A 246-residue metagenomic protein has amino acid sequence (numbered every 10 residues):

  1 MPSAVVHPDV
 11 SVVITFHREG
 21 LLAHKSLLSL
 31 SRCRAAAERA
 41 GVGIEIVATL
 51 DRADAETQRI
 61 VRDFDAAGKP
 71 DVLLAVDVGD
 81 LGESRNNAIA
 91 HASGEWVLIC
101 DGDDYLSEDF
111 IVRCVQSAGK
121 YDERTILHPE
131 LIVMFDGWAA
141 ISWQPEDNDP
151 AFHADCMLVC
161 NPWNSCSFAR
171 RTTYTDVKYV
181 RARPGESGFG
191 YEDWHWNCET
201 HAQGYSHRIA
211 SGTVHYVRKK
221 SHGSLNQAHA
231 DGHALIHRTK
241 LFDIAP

Functional and structural regions predicted by a protein language model:
E19-A35, I60: Short, well-formed alpha-helical segments that are part of the catalytic scaffolds of diverse glycosyltransferases
S29, V47-I60, D101: A conserved acidic beta->alpha catalytic loop
V76-A92: Glycine-rich, basic loop-to-helix element that forms the pyrophosphate-binding segment of sugar-nucleotide handling
V97: Short aromatic/hydrophobic "clamp" motif used to bind/position activated sugar donors
D109-I141: Conserved donor NDP-sugar-binding/catalytic core segment of glycosyltransferases
M134-A139, A210-H229: Active-site donor/metal-binding and catalytic loop motifs of nucleotide-sugar-dependent glycosylation enzymes
P150-A169: A recurrent flexible, glycine/aromatic-enriched loop bordering the glycosyltransferase active site that acts as
S187-W196: Acidic donor-binding loop at a coil-to-helix junction in glycosyltransferase catalytic cores that engages
